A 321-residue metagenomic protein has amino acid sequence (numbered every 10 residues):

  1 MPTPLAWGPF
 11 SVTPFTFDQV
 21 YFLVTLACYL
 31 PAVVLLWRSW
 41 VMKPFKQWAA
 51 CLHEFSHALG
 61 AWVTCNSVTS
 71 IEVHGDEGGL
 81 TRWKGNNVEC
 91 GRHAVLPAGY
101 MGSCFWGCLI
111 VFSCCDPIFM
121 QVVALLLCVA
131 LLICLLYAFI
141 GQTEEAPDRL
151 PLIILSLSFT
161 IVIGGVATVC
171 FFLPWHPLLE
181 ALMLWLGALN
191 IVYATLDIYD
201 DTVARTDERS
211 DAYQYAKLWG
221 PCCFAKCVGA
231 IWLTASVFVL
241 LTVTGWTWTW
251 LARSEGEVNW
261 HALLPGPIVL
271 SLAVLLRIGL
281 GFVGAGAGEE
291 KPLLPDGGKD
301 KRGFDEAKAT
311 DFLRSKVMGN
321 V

Functional and structural regions predicted by a protein language model:
P2-Y29, L35, G78-L251, W260-G284 (+1 more regions): Metalloprotease/metallohydrolase-associated module, dominated by Zn2+-dependent proteases
L36-R92: Small-residue-rich helix-interface/hinge motifs
K43-K46, K84, K217, K226 (+4 more regions): Context-gated lysine
K46, A50-C51, G99, P174 (+3 more regions): Intrinsic structural disorder
L275, F282-V321: Non-transmembrane, juxtamembrane loop and terminal tail segments of multi-pass eukaryotic membrane proteins
